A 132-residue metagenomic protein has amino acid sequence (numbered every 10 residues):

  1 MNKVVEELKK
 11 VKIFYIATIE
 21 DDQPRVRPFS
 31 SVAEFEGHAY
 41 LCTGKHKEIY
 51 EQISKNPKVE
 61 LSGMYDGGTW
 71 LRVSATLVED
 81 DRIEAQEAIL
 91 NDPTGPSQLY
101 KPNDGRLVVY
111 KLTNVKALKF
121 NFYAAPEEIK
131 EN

Functional and structural regions predicted by a protein language model:
K3, T18-E20, P96-P102: Short helix-to-loop capping/linker segments positioned immediately adjacent to catalytic or ligand/cofactor-binding
E6-E20, V59-G63: A short, Trp-centered hydrophobic/proline-enriched beta-strand micro-motif
V11, N56, D92: Acidic-histidine catalytic/liganding microenvironments
Q23, G67-T69, F120: Short glycine/serine/proline-enriched coil/turn segments at secondary-structure junctions
P24, H38-A39, A117: Hydrophobic residues embedded in beta-strands of well-ordered beta-sheets
S30-S31, V109: Short, surface-exposed charged micro-motifs
V32-G68: A short mixed-secondary-structure module that forms the rim of ligand-binding clefts
R72-N132: Charged, gly/pro-rich active-site loop segments
